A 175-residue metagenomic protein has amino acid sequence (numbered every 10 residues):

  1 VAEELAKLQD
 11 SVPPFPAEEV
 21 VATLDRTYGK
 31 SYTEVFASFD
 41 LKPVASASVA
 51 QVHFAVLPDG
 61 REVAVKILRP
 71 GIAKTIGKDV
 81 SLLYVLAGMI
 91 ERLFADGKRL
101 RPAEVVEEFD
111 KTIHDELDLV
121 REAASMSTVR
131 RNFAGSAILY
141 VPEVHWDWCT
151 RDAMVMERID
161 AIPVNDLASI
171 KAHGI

Functional and structural regions predicted by a protein language model:
V1-I175: Broad phosphate/nucleotide-binding scaffolds in NTP-utilizing and phosphate-metabolizing enzymes
